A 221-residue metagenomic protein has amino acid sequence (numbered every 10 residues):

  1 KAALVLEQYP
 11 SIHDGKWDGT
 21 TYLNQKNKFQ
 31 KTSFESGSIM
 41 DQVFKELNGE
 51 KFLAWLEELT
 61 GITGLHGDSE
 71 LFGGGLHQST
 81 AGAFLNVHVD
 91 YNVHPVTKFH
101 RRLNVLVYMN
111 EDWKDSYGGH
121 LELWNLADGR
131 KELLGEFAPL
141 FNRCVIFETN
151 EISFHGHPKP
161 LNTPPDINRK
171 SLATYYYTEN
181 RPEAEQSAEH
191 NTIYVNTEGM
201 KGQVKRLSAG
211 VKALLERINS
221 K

Functional and structural regions predicted by a protein language model:
K1-L59: Non-heme Fe(II)/2-oxoglutarate
Y9, T60-G64, N219: A broad structural signal for alpha-helix termini and local helix breaks/kinks
L59-G61, N86-N92: Short acidic (Asp/Glu) patches
T63-G73, Y117: A short coil-to-beta-strand element that immediately follows conserved catalytic motifs
F72-L85: Beta-rich nucleic-acid/ligand-interaction surfaces
G75, N104, S171: Amphipathic alpha-helical recognition patches that constitute DNA-binding helices
G82, D90-R101, N110-K221: Catalytic core of Fe(II)/2-oxoglutarate
